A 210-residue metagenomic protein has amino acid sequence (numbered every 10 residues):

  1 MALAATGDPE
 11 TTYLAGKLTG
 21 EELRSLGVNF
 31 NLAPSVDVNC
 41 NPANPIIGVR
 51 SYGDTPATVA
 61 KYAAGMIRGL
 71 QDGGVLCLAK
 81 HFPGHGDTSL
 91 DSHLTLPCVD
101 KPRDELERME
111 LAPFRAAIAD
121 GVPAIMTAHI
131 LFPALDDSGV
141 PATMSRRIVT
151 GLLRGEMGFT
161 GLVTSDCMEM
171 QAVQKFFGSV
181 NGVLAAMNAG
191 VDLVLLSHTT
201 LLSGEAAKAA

Functional and structural regions predicted by a protein language model:
M1, N41-G48: Acidic/polar active-site rim loop that often engages polyanionic ligands
M1-G7, S51-G53: A charged helix-plus-loop insertion that forms the helical arch/lid used to bind and gate nucleic-acid substrates
A5-D8, T12, L106, K175-F176: Alpha-helix N-cap/helix-initiation motif
T12-N39, V59-P83: Glycine-rich, aromatic-flanked loop segments that form ligand/cofactor-binding clefts across common enzyme folds
Y13, K17, P45, R50 (+2 more regions): Generic detector of intrinsically disordered, low-complexity, polar/charged segments
N29-N31, N39-N44, N181, N188: Detector for Asparagine
D54-A210: Second-shell residues forming the walls of enzyme active-site clefts
